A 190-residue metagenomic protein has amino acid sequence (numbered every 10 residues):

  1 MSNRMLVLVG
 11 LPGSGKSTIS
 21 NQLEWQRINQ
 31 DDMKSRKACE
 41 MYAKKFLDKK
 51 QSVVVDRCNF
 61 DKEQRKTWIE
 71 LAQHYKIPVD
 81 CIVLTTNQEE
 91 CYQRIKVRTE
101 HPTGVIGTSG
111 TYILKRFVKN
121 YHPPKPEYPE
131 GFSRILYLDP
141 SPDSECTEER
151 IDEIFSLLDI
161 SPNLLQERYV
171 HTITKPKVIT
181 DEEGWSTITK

Functional and structural regions predicted by a protein language model:
S2-L6, S14, Q22, Q26 (+1 more regions): Conserved GTP-binding G-domain of TRAFAC-class P-loop NTPases and closely related GTPase folds
M5, S52, P78-I82: Structural motif
V9-K66: Conserved substrate/cofactor phosphate-moiety recognition/catalytic segment in nucleotide-dependent phosphotransferases
N29-Q30, V55-D56, I82-T85, Y137-D139: Conserved beta-strand segments of the P-loop GTPase G domain that flank and frequently precede/overlap
E40, K62, K66, T85 (+1 more regions): Amphipathic alpha-helical transducer elements in NTP-driven molecular machines
W68-E70: Aromatic/hydrophobic pocket-lining residues that form π-stacking "cages" and hydrophobic walls in ligand
A72-I77, P102-T103: Conserved helix-turn-beta segment of the N-terminal RecA-like "Helicase ATP-binding" lobe in SF1/SF2 helicases
Y75-I95: Conserved phosphate-donor/acceptor-positioning beta-strand/loop module used by diverse small-molecule
